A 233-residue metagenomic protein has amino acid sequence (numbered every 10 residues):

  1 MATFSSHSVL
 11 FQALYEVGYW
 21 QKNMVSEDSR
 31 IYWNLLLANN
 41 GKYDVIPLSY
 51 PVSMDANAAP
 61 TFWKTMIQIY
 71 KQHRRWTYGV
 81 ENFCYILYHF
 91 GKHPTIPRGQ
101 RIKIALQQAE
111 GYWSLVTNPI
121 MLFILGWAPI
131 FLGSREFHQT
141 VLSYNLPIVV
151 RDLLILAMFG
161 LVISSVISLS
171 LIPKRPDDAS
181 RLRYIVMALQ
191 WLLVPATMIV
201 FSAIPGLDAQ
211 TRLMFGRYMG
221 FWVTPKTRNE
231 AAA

Functional and structural regions predicted by a protein language model:
M1-V116, R217-A233: Non-transmembrane catalytic domains and loops of membrane-associated enzymes and transporters that build or traffic
Q107-F215: Membrane-embedded multi-pass helical conduit in multi-pass membrane proteins, especially envelope-biosynthetic
